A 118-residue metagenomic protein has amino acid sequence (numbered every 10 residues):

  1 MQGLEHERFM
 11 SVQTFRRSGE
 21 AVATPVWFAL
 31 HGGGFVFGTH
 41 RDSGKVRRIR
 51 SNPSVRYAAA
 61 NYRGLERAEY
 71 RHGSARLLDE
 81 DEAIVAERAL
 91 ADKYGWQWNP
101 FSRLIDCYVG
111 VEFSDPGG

Functional and structural regions predicted by a protein language model:
M1-Q2, Q13-R16, G44, Y62-R63: Intrinsically disordered, low-complexity segments enriched in polar/charged residues with Gly/Pro, especially when
M1-S11, L65-R67, P100: Extreme N-terminal tail/first-helix region
G3-R8, A23-P25, L30-G33, A75-R76 (+2 more regions): Solvent-exposed, well-ordered amphipathic alpha-helical segments that flank/support binding or catalytic loops
E7-R41, Y57-A59, A68-R71: Short beta-strand segments
D42-P116: Short, structured beta-strand-loop surface elements
